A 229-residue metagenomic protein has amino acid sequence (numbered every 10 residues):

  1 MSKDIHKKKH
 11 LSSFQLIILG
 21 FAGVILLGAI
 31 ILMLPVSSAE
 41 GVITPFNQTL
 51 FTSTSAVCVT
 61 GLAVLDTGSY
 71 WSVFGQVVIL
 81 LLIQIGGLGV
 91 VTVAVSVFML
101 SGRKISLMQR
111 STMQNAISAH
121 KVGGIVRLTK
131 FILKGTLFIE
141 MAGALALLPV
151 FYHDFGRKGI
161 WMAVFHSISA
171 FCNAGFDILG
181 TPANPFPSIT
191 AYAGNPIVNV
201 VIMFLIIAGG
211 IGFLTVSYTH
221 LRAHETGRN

Functional and structural regions predicted by a protein language model:
M1-K8: Short, Lys/Arg-rich, polar N-terminal cytosolic tail immediately upstream of the first transmembrane signal-anchor
K8-I25, G124-L137, R228: Alpha-helical transmembrane segments and their helix-start/interface "positive-inside/aromatic belt" motifs in integral
I17-V36, A142-L148: N-terminal signal-anchor transmembrane alpha helix
F21-A29, Q84, L88, I132 (+4 more regions): Alpha-helical transmembrane spans of integral membrane proteins, capturing the lipid-embedded, hydrophobic core of TM
P35-G89, V150-G209: P-loop potassium selectivity filter motif centered on the GYG triad
L81-S101, A144-L145, V201-L221: Transmembrane alpha-helical segments in integral membrane proteins
G89-W161: Hydrophobic alpha-helical hairpins/lids featuring a short glycine-rich hinge
H220-A223, G227-N229: Single conserved hydrophobic/aromatic residue that forms the stacking wall/gate of nucleotide- or nucleobase-binding
